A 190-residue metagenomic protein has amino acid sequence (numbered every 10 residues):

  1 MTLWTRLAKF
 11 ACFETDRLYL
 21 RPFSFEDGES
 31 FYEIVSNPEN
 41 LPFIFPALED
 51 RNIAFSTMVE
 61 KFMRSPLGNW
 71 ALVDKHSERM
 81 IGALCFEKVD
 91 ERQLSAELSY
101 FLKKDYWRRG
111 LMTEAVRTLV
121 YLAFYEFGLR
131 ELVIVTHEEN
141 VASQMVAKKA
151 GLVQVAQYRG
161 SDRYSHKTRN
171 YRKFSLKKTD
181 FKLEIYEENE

Functional and structural regions predicted by a protein language model:
M1-F43, N69-E190: Acyl-donor (CoA/ACP) binding surface of acyl/acetyltransferases
E39-V59: Conserved GNAT-fold acetyl-CoA-binding loop/helix
D50-I53, F62-R64, K75, F101-K103: Juxtamembrane/interface motifs at transmembrane-helix termini
V59-A71: A short helix-loop-beta-strand connector motif used in the catalytic cores of GNAT acetyltransferases and, in some
